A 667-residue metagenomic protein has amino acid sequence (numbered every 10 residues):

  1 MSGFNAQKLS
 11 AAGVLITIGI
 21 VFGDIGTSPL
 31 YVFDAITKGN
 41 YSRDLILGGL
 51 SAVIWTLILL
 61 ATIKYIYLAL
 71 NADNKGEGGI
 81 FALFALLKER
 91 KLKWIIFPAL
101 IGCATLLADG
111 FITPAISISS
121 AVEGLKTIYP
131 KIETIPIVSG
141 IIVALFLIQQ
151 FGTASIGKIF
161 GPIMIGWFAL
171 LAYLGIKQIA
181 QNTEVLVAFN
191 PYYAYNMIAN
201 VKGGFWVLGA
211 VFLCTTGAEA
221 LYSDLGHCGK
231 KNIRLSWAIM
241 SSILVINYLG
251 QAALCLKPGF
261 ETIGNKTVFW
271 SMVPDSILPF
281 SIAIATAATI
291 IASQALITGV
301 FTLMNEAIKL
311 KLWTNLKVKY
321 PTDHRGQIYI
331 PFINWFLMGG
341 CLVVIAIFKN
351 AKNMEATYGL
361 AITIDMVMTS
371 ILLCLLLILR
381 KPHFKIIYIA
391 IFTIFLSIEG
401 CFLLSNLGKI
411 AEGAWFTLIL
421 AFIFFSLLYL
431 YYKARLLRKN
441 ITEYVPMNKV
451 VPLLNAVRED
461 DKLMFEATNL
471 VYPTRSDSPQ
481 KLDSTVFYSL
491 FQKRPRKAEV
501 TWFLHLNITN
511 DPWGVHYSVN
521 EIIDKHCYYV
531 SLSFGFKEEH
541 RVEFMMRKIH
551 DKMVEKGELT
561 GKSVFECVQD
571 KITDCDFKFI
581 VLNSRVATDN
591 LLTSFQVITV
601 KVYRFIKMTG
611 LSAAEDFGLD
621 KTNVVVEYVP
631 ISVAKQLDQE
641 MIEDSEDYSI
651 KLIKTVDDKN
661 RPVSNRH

Functional and structural regions predicted by a protein language model:
M1-H667: The structured alpha-helical core of multi-pass membrane proteins
